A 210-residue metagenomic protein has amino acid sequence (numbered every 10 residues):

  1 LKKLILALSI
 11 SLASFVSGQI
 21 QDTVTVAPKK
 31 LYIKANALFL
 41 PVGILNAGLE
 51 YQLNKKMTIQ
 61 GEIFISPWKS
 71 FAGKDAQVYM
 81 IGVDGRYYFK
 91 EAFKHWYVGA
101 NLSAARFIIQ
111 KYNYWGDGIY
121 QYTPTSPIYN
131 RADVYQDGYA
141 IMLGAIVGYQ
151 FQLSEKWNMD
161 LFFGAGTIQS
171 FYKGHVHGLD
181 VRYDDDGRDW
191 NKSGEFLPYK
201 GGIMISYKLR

Functional and structural regions predicted by a protein language model:
L1-V26, L209-R210: Cleavable N-terminal export/targeting peptides
A27, L38-P41, D75-Q77, D133-M142 (+1 more regions): Short sequence motifs at beta-strands and strand-loop junctions characteristic of Gram-negative outer-membrane
A27-V42, T58-K69: Transmembrane beta-strand segments that form the barrel wall of outer-membrane beta-barrel proteins
K29-Y32, P67, T125-D133, Y183-D189: Extracytoplasmic loops and strand-loop junctions of Gram-negative outer membrane beta-barrel proteins
Y51-L161, Y207: Gram-negative (and chloroplast) outer-membrane scaffold detector with strong preference for beta-barrel transmembrane
L161-T167: Internal, hydrophobic beta-strand segments that form the core of beta-sheet-rich folds
S170-H175: Long, charge-rich, low-complexity intrinsically disordered regions
E195-R210: Outer-membrane beta-barrel "beta-signal"
